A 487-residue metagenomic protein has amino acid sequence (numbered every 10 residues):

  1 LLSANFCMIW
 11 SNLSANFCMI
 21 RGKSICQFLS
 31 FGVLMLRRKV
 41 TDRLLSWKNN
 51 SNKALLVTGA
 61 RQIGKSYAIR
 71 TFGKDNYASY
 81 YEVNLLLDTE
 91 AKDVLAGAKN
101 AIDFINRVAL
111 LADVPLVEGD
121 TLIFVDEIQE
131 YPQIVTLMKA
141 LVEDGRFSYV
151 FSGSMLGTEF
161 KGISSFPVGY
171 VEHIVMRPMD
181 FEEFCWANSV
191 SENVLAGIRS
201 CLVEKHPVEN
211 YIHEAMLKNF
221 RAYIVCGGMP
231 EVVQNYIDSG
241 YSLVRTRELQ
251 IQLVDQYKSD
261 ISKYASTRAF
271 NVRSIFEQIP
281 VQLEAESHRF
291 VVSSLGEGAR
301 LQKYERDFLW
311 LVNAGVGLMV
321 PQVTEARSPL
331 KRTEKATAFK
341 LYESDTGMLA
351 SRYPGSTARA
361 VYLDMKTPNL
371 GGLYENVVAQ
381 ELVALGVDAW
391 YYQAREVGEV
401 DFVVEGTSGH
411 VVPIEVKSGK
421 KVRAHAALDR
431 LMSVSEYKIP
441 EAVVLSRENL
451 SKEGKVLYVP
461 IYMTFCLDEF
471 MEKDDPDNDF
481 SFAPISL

Functional and structural regions predicted by a protein language model:
L36-N49: Pre-Walker A adenine-sensing motif
K65: Conserved lysine of the Walker
A68, F72: Hydrophobic positions on the alpha1 helix immediately C-terminal to the Walker A/P-loop
L87-G119: Short glycine-rich substrate-engagement loop in P-loop NTPases that contacts/grips substrate
S148-S154, V175: Structural recognition of the conserved hydrophobic beta-strand(s) that form the central parallel beta-sheet of P-loop
K161-E284: Interdomain motor-coupling "hinge/lid" segment immediately C-terminal to the ATP-binding subdomain of NTP-driven enzymes
Q234-S408: Accessory nucleic acid-recognition modules appended to NTPase machines
R447-L487: Domain-level recognition of nuclease-like catalytic cores that cleave nucleotide substrates
